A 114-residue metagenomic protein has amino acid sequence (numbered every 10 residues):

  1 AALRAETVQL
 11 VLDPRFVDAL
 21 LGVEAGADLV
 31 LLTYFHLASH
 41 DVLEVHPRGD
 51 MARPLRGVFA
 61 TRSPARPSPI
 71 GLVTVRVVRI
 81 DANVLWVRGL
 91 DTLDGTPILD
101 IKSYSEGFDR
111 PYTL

Functional and structural regions predicted by a protein language model:
A1-T74, V78-L114: Glycine-rich, low-complexity intrinsically disordered segments
